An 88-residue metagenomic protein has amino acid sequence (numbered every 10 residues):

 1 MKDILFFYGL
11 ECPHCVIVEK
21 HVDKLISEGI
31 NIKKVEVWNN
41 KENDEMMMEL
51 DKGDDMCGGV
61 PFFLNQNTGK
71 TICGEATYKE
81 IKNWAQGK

Functional and structural regions predicted by a protein language model:
M1-K33: Local sequence-structure signature of Cys/Sec-based thiol-disulfide redox active-site neighborhoods
C12-C15, C57, C73: Disulfide-bonded cysteines in secreted/extracellular proteins and peptides
P13-H14, K41-E42, K79: Short alpha-helical
V16-K20, E45, A76: Generic recognition of short, well-ordered alpha-helical segments
K34-W38: Residue-level recognition of beta-strand->loop/alpha-helix junctions
N40-L50: N-terminal beta-loop-helix "entrance" segment that forms/cooperates in small-molecule cofactor or anionic ligand
M48-L64: Structural micro-motif
G59, L64-K88: Non-catalytic, surface beta->alpha helical segment in thiol-disulfide oxidoreductase systems
